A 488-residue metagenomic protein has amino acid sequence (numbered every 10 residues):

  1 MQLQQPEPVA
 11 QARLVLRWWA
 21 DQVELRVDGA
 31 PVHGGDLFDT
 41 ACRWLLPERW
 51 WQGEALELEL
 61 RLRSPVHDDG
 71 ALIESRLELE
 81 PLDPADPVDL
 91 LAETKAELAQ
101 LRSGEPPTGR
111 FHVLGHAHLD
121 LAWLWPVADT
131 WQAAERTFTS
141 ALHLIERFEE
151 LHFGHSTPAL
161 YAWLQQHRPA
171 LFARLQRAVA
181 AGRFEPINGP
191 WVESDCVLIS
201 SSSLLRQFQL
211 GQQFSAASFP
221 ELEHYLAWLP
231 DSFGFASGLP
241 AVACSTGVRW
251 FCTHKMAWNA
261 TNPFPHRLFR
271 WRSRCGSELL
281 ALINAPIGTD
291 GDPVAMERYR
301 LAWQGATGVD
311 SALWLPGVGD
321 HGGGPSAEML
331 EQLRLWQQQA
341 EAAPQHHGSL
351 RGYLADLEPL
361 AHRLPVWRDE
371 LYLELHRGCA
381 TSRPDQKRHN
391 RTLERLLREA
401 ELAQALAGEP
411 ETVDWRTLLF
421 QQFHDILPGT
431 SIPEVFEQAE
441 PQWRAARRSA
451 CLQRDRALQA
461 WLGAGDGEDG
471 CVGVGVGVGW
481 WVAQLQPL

Functional and structural regions predicted by a protein language model:
M1-P6: Short beta-strands within extracellular/lumenal beta-sheet-rich domains
E7-V9, L37-D39, W51-G53: Surface-exposed coil/turn segments at beta-strand junctions on protein surfaces, enriched
P8-G29, W481-P487: Aromatic-lined ligand-binding clefts that engage carbohydrates, nucleic acids, or primary amines
L16, C42-W44, F153: Aromatic-residue hotspot detector
A20-Q22, D28, R49-C471, G477-W480: Catalytic-domain carbohydrate-binding cleft regions of carbohydrate-active enzymes
A20-W44: Solvent-exposed beta-strand/loop surfaces of large extracellular or lumenal domains
